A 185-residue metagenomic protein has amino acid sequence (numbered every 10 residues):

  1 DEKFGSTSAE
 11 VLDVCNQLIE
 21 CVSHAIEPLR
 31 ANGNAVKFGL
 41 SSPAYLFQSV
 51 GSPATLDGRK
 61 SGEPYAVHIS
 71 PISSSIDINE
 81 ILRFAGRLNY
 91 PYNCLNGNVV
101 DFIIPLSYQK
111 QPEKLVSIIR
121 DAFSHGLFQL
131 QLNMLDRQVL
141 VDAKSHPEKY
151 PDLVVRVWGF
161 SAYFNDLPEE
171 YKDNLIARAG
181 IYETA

Functional and structural regions predicted by a protein language model:
D1-A185: Acidic, glycine-enriched catalytic cores built around paired aspartates
